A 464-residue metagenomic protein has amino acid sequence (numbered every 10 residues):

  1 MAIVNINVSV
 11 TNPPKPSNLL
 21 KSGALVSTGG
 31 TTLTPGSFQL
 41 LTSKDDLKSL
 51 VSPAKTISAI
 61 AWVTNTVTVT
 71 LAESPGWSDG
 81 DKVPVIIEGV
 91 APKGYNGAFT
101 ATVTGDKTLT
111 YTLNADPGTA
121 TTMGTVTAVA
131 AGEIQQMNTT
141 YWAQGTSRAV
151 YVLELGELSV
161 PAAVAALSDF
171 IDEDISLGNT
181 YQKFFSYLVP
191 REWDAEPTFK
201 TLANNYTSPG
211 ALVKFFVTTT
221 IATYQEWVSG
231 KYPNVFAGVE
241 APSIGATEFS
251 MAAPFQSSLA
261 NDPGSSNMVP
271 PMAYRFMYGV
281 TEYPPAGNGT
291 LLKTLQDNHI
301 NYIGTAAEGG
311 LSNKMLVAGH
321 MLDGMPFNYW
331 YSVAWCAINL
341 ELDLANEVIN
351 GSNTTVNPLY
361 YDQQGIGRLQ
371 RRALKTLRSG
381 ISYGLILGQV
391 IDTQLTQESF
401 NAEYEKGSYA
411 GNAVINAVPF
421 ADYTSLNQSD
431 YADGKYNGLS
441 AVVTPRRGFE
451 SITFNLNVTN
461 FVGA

Functional and structural regions predicted by a protein language model:
M1-P53, V129-E226, K231: Small-residue-rich
M1-S52, G319-A464: Structured, hydrophobic secondary-structure cores that serve as assembly/anchoring elements
V26-G29, A72, N114, P190 (+1 more regions): Structured loops at beta-to-helix junctions and adjacent beta-edge loops in soluble globular domains
A54-D81, E88-G132: Small/polar beta-strand repeat architecture
P84-G89, V458-N460: Short acidic, flexible loop segments centered on an aromatic residue
Y95, Y111, T121, P197 (+2 more regions): Short acidic, gly/pro-rich beta-turn/loop elements at beta-sheet edges and active-site/ligand-binding grooves
A166-P358, L369-R372, T376, G388-V418 (+1 more regions): A glycine- and small-residue-enriched flexible loop/hinge signal that marks low-structured segments
